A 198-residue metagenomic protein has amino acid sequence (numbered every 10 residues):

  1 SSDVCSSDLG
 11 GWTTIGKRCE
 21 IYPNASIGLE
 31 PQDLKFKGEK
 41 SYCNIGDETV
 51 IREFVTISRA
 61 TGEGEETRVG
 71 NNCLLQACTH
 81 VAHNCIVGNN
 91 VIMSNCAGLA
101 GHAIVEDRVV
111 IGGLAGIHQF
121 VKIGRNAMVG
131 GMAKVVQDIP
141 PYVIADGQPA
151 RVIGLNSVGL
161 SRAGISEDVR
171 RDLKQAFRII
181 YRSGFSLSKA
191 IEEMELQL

Functional and structural regions predicted by a protein language model:
S1-S6: Short, small-residue-biased leader/transition segments that mark boundaries at the very start of proteins
L9-G11, S41: Extracellular beta-strand-rich solenoid/capping regions of secreted or surface-exposed proteins that bind or remodel
W12, D33, E66-T67, N84-C85 (+3 more regions): A short, glycine- and basic residue-enriched loop/turn that sits immediately adjacent to a domain's principal
S26-S41, G62-E63: Acidic/polar low-complexity surface segments
E39-T56, G64-H80, I92-G101, D107-G112 (+2 more regions): C-terminal segments of enzyme domains that contribute to small-molecule binding surfaces
V110-P141: A contiguous pocket-lining binding segment that forms or flanks enzyme active sites
A145: Divalent-metal (often Zn2+) His-rich catalytic cores of metallo-beta-lactamase-fold enzymes
